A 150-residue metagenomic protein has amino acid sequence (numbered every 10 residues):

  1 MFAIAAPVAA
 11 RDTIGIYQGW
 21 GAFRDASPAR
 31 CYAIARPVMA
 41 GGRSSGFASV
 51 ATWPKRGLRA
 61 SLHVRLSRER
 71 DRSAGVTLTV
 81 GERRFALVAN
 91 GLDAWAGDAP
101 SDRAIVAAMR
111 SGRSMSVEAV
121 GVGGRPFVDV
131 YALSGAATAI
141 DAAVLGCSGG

Functional and structural regions predicted by a protein language model:
A5-P7: N-terminal signal peptide c-region/cleavage motif recognized by signal peptidases
A9-G150: A generic "folded-domain core" signal
